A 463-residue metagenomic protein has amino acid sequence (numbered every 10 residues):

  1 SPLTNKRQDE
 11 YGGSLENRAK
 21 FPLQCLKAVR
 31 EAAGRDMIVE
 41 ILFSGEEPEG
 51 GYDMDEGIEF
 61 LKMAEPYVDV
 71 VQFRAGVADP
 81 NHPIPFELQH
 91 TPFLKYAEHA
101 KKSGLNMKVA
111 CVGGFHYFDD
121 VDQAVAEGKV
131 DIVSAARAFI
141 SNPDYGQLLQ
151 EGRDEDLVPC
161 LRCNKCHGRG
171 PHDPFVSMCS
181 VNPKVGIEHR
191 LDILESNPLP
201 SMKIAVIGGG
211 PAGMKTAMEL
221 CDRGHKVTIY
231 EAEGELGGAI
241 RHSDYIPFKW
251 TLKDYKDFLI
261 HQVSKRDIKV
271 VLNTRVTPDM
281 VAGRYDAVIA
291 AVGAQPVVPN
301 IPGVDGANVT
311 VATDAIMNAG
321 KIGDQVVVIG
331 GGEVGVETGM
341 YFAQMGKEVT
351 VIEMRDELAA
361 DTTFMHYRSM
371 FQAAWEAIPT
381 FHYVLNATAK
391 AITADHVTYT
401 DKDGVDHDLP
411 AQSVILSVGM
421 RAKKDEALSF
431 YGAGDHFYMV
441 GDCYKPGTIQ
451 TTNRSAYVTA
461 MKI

Functional and structural regions predicted by a protein language model:
S1-I207, P211, T216-D222, V227 (+4 more regions): Flavin-dependent oxidoreductase catalytic cores
M63, H99, Q123-A124, Q262 (+3 more regions): Well-formed, non-transmembrane alpha-helical positions, independent of function
V68, V130, V263, Y285-D286 (+2 more regions): Local beta-strand N-terminus motif with an aromatic residue
N81-F86, D131, R241-F248, R355-A359 (+1 more regions): Short beta-alpha connecting loops at secondary-structure transitions that line or flank enzyme active sites
K129, V263-V270, D305-N308, W375-H382 (+1 more regions): A short helix-to-beta-strand connector/capping loop
P198-Y230, V271-R284, A291-I301, D305 (+3 more regions): Rossmann-like dinucleotide/flavin-binding elements
K226-R266, Y341-A387: Rossmann-like dinucleotide-binding cores of NAD(P)H-dependent redox enzymes
K256, L272-R275, V311-T313, V384-A387 (+2 more regions): Short loop/edge segments at beta-strand edges and connector loops that shape dinucleotide/nucleotide cofactor-binding
